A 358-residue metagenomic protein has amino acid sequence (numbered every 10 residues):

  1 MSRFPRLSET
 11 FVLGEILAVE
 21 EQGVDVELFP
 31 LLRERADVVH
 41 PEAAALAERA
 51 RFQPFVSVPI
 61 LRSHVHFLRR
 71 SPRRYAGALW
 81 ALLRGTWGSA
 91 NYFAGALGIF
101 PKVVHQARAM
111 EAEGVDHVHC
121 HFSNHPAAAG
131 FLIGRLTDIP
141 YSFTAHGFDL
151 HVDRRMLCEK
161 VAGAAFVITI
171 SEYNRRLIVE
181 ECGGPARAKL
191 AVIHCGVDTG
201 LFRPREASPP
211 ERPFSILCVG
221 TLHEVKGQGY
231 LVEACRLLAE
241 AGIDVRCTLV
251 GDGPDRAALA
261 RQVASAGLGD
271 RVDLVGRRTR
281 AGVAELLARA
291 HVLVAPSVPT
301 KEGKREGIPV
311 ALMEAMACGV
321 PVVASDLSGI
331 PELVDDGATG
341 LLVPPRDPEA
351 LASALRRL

Functional and structural regions predicted by a protein language model:
T10, F214, C218-L237, I243 (+2 more regions): A conserved mid-protein helix/loop that constitutes part of the nucleotide-sugar donor-binding site
A90-N91, P140-G147, H151-F166: A conserved, positively charged/aromatic
Y173, G196: Carbohydrate-associated surface elements
A257-A281: Nucleotide-activated donor-binding/catalytic signature segment of Leloir-type glycosyltransferases, i.e., the conserved
R277-T279, E285-A290: Short alpha-helical donor nucleotide-sugar binding micro-motif in glycosyltransferases
A288-G303, V320: Acidic donor-binding loop of glycosyltransferase active sites
L312, A317, P321-A324, V334: Short hydrophobic beta-strand element within catalytic cores of glycosyltransferases and related nucleotide-activated
L333-G337, L341-P348, R357-L358: Conserved acidic donor-binding segment of nucleotide-sugar-dependent glycosyltransferases
